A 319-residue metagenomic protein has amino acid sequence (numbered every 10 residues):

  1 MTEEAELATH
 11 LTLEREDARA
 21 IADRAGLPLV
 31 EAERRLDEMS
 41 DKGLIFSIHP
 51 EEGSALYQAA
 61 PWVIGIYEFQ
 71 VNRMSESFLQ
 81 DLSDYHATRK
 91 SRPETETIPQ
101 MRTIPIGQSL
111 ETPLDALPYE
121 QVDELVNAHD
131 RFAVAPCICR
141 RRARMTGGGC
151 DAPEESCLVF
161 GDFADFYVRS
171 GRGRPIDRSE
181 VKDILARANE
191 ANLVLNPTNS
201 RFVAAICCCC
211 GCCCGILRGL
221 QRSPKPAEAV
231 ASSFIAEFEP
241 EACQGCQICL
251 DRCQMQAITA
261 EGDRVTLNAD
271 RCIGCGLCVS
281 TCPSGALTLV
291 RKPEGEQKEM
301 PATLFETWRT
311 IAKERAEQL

Functional and structural regions predicted by a protein language model:
M1-A5: Short helix-coil-helix linker/hinge
A8-T9, L13-A25: Short acidic, hydrophobic short linear motifs in intrinsically disordered regions
A25-D41: Short amphipathic alpha-helical interaction segments
L27, Y57, L193-F202, S223-G274 (+2 more regions): Ferredoxin-like iron-sulfur electron-transfer modules
S40-E51, I258-T259, L287-T288: A short, conserved structural fragment
G53-S91: Short, amphipathic alpha-helical interaction segments positioned at domain boundaries
R89-I235: Catalytic cores of enzyme domains
A269-L319: Flanking helices and flexible, charged tails adjoining ferredoxin-like Fe-S electron-transfer domains in multi-subunit
